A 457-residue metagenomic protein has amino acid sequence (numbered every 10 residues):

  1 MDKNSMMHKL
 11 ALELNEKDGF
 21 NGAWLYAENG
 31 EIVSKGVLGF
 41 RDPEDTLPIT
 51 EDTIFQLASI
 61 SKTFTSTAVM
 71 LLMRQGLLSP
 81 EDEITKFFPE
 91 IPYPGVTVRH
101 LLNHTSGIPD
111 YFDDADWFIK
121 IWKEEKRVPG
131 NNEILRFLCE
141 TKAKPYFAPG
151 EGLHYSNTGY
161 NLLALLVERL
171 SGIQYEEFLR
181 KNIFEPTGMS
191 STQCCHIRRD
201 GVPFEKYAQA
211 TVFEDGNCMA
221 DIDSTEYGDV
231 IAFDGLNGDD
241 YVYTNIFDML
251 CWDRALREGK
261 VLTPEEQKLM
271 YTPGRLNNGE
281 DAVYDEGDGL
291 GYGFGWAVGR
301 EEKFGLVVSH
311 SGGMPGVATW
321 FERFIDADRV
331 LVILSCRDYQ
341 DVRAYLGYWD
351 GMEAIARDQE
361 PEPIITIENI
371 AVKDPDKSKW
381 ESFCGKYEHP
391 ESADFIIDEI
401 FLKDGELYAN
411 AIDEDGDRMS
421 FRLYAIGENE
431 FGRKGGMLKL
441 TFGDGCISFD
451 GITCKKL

Functional and structural regions predicted by a protein language model:
D2-L57, L77-D82, K142-A143: Short, conserved catalytic-motif segment at the N-terminal edge
G39-P43, F233, D338-Y339, D415: A short acidic/small-residue loop/turn micro-motif
D42, G95-P315: Short, surface-exposed loop or secondary-structure junction motifs that flank catalytic or metal-binding residues
F55-A58, L153-Y155: Catalytic tyrosine of NAD(P)H-dependent dehydrogenase/reductases that use a Tyr as the general acid/base
S79-P94, P186-T187: Short, glycine/proline-biased beta-turn/loop segments that scaffold the active-site neighborhood
S309-H310, W320-D338: Short, well-ordered beta-strand elements
D350-L457: Peripheral terminal and inter-domain segments
